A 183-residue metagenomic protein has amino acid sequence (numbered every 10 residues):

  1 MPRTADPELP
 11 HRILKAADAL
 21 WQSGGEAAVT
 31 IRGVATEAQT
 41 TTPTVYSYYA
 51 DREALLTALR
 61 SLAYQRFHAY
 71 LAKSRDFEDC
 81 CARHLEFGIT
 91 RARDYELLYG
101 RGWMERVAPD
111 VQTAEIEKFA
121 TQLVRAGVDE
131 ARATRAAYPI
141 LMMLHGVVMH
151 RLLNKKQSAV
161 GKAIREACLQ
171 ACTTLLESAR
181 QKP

Functional and structural regions predicted by a protein language model:
M1-E8, R180-P183: N-terminal intrinsically disordered/low-complexity leader segments
R12, A16-A54, A58: Helix-turn-helix
I13-W21, A63, F67, H84 (+1 more regions): Short hydrophobic clusters on alpha-helical segments that form packing/core surfaces in small helical domains
W21, L55-A63, L71, L98 (+1 more regions): Alpha-helical DNA-contacting segments of helix-turn-helix folds
S61-C80, F119-A120: Amphipathic alpha-helical linker/stalk segments
F77-G102, V107-D110, L141: Helical hydrophobic small-molecule/effector-binding pocket
D79, M104-P139, K162-T173: Amphipathic alpha-helical packing segments from all-alpha helical-bundle domains
L97, L141-A159, T174-K182: Amphipathic C-terminal alpha-helical segment
